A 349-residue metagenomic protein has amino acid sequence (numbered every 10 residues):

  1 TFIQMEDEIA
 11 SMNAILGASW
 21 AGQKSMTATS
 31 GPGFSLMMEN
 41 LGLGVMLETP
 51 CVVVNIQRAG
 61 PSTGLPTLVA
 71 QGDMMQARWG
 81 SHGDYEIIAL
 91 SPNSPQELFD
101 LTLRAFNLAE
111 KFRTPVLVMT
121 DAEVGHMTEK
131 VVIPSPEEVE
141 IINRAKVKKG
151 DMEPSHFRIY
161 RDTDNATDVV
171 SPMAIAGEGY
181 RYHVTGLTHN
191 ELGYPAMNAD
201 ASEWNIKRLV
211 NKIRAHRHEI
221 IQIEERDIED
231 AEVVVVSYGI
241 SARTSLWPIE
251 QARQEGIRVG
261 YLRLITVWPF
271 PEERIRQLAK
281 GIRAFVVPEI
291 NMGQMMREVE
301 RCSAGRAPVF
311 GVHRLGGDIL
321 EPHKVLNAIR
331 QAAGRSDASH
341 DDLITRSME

Functional and structural regions predicted by a protein language model:
T1-A77, I88-E110: Thiamine diphosphate
W20, S35-M37, G60-T63, M75 (+9 more regions): Residue-level detector of functional hotspots within protein domains
Q76-W79, L117: Catalytic cores of enzyme domains
G80-G83, D227-I228: Short, flexible turn/loop "capping" segments at secondary-structure junctions
G83-E86, N190: Flexible glycine/proline-enriched surface loops and loop-helix/loop-strand junctions
E110-E349: Flexible, low-complexity linker and terminal segments
